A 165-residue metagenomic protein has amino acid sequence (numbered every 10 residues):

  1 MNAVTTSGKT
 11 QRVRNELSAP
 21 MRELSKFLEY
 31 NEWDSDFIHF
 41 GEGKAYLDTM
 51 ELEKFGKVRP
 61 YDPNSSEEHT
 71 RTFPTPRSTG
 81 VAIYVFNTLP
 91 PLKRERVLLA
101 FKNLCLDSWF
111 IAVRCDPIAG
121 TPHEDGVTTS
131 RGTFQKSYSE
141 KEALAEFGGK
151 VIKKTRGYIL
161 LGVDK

Functional and structural regions predicted by a protein language model:
M1-P74, A100, S108-K165: Class I (Rossmann-like) S-adenosyl-L-methionine-dependent methyltransferase catalytic domain, capturing the SAM-binding
P76-S78: Short acidic/histidine-rich motifs immediately flanking catalytic phosphotransfer sites in two-component signaling
G80-Y84: A conserved beta-strand element that flanks and buttresses the S-adenosyl-L-methionine
T88-A100: A short, conserved alpha-helix within the catalytic core of class I
